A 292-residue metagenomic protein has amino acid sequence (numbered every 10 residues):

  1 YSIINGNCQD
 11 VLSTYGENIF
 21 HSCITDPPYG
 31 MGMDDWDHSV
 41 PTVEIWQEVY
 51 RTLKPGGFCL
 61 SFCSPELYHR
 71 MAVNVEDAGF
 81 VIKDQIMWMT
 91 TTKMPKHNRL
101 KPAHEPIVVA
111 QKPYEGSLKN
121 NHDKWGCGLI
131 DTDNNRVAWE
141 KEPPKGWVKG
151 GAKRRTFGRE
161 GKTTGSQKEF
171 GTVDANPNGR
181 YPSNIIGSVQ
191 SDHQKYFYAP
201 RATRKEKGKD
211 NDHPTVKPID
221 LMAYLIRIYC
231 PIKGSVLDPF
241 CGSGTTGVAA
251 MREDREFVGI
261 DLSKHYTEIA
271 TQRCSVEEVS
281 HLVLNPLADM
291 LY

Functional and structural regions predicted by a protein language model:
Y1-V279, V283-Y292: Core catalytic lobe of class I
